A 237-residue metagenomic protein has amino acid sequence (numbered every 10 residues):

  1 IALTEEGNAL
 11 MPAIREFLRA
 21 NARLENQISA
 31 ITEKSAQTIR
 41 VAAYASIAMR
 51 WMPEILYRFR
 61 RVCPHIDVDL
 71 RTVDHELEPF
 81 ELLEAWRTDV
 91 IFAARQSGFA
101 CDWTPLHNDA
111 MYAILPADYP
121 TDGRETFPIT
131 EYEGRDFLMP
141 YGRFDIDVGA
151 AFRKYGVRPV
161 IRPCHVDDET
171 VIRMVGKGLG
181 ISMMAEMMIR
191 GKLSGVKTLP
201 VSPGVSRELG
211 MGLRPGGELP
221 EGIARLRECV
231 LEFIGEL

Functional and structural regions predicted by a protein language model:
I1-A20: Basic, amphipathic "hinge/linker" alpha-helix immediately C-terminal to the N-terminal HTH DNA-binding motif
T4-G7, V41, L82-E84, Y132 (+2 more regions): Hydrophobic residues within well-ordered alpha-helices
T32-E33, A100-F137: Flexible hinge/capping segments at coil-to-helix
A36-G98, H165: Central regulatory/effector-binding core of bacterial HTH transcription factors
W51, K197-L237: A late-sequence structural motif
E76-P79, E84-R87, R143-K197: Hydrophobic hinge/microswitch elements
F99-P105, D109-A110, R124, E169-G216: Beta-alpha-beta core module
T121, R135-G156, L219-R227, L237: Secondary-structure junction motif
